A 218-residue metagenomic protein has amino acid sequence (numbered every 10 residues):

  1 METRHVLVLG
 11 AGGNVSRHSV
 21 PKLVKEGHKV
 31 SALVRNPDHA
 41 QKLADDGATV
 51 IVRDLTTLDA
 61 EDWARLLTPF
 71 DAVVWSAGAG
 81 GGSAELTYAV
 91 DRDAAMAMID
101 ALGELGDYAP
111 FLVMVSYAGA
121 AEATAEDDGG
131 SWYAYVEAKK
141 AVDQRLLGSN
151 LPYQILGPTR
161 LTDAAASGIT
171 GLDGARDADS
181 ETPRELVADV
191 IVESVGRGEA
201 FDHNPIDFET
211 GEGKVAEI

Functional and structural regions predicted by a protein language model:
R4-H28: N-terminal Rossmann NAD(P)H-binding glycine-rich loop of SDR-like oxidoreductase domains
L33-D38, D54-L55: N-terminal Rossmann-fold cofactor-binding loop
A48-D71: Conserved Rossmann-fold cofactor-binding substructure of NAD(P)-dependent oxidoreductases
A72-S76, G80-L112, K140-A141: NAD(P)-cofactor binding segment of oxidoreductase domains
S116, A141-A165: Conserved beta-loop-beta element that borders a ligand/cofactor-binding pocket
T124-E126, A164-T170, S194-N204: Glycine/proline-rich active-site loop of Rossmann-fold NAD(P)-dependent oxidoreductases
A138, D177-E193, N204: Substrate-positioning beta->alpha
R197-I218: Core catalytic loop region at the nicotinamide-binding pocket of NAD(P)H-dependent oxidoreductases
